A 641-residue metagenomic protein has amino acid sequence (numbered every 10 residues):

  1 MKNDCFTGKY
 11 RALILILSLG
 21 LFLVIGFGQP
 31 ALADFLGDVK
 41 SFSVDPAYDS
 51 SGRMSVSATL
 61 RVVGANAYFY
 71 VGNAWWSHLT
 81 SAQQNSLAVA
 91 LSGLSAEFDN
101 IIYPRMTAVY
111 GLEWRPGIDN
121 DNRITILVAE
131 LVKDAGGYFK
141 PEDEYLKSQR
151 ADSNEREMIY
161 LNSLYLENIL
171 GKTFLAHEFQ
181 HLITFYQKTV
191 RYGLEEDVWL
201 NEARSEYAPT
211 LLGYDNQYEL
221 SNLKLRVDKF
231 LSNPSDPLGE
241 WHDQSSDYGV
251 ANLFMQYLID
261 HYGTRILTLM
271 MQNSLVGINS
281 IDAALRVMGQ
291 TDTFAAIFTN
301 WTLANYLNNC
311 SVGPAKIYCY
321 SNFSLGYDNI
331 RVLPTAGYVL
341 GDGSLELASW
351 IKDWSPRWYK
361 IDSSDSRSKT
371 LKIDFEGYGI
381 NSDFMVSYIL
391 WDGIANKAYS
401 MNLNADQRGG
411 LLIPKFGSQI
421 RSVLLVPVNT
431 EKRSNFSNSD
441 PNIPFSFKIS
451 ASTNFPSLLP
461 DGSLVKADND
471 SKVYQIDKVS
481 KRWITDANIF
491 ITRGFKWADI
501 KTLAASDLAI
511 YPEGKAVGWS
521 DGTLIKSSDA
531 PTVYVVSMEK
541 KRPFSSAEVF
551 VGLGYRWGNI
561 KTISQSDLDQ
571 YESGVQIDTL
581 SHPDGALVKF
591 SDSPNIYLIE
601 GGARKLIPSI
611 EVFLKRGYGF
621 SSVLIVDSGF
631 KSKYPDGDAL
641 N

Functional and structural regions predicted by a protein language model:
K2-I14: Bacterial N-terminal signal peptides that target proteins for export
L15-G26: Bacterial N-terminal signal peptides
G28-A33: Boundary at the C-terminal end of the N-terminal hydrophobic targeting segment
D34-A82: Acidic/polar low-complexity interaction segments
A65-D197, R204, A208, Y214-Y218: Juxtacatalytic substrate-recognition/specificity segment
S148-Q149, I169, T173, V190-H261 (+2 more regions): Acidic/His/Gly-enriched intrinsically disordered linker/tail segments that often contain short helix/coil "MoRF-like"
V276-P456: Beta/coil-rich, acidic/histidine-enriched accessory regions frequently appended to metallopeptidases
F455-N641: Short, surface-exposed polybasic-aromatic patches that bind anionic ligands, especially phosphate groups
